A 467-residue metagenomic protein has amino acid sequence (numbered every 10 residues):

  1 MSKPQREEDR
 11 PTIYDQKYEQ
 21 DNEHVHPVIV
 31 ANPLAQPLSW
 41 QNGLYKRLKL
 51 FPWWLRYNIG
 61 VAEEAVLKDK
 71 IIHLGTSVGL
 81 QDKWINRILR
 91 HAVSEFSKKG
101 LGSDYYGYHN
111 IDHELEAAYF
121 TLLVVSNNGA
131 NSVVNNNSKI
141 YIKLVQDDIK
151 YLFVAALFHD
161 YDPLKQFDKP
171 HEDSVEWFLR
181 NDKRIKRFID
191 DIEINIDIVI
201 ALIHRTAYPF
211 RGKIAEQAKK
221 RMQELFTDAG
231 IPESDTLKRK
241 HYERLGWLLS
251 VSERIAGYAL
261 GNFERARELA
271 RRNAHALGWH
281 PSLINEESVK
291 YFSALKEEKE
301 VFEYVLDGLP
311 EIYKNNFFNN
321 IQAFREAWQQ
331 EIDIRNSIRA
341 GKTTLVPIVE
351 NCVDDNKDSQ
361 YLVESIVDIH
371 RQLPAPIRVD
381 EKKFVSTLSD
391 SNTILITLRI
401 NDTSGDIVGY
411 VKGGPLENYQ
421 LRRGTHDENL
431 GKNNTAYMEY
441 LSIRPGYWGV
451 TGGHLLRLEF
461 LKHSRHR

Functional and structural regions predicted by a protein language model:
S2-S77, L123-D147, F158, D162-F167 (+1 more regions): Divalent metal-dependent phosphate-bond-processing catalytic cores, especially two-metal-ion Mg2+/Mn2+ enzymes that act
L89-F96, L152-A156, V199-A207, L248-S252: Short alpha-helical scaffolding segments that buttress acidic/His motifs in well-ordered protein cores
R90-F120, D162-P163: Active-site flanking loop/helix segments enriched in acidic
E114, T121, E172-K219, Q223-E224 (+1 more regions): Histidine- and acidic-residue-rich, metal-dependent catalytic cores
A117, D147-K165, V175, I200-A207: His-Asp-centered metal-binding catalytic motifs of divalent-metal-dependent phosphohydrolases/nucleases
R339-F384, T397-I407: Short amphipathic alpha-helix that is part of the acyltransferase structural core
D402-Y440: Conserved acyl-donor/pantetheine-binding loop and adjacent beta-alpha core of acyl/acetyltransferases and related
Y440-I443, W448-S464: Conserved acetyl-CoA-binding loop-helix of GNAT-fold acetyltransferases
